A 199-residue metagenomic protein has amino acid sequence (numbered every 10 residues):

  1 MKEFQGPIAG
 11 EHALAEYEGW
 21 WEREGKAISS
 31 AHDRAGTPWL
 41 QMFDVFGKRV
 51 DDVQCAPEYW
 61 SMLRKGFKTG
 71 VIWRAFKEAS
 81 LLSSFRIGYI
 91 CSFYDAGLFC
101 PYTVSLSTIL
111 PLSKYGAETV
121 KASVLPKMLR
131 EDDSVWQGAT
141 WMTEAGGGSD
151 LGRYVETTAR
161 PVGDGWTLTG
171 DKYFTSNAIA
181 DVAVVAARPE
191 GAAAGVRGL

Functional and structural regions predicted by a protein language model:
M1-K77: Extended, charge-enriched "interface" segments that sit outside catalytic cores
A35, Q54-C55, A79-S83, C100 (+3 more regions): Secondary-structure capping and boundary motifs in well-ordered enzyme cores
F76-T108: Extended, domain-scale alpha-helical bundle/helix-rich regions
T103, V135, G152-Y154, A178-A180 (+1 more regions): Short, solvent-exposed loop/turn segments at the edges of secondary structure
T103-T119: N-terminal glycine-rich flavin-associated loop
T108, T140, L168-G170: Buried hydrophobic positions in well-ordered alpha/beta secondary-structure cores of metabolic enzymes
G116-W166: Internal maturation/activation junctions in enzymes
T169-L199: A short core secondary-structure module
